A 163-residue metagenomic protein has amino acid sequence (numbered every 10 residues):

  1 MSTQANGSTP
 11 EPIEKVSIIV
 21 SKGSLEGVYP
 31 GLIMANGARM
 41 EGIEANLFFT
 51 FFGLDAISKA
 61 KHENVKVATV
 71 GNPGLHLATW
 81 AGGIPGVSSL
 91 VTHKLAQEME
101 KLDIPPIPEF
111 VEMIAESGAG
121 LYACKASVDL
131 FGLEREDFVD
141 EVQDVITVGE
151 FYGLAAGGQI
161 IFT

Functional and structural regions predicted by a protein language model:
M1-G27, I33-N36: N-terminal glycine-/serine-/threonine-rich phosphate-binding loop
E11-K15, N72, G157-G158: Polar low-complexity intrinsically disordered regions
I18-V28, I57, E98-L102: Short, glycine-rich nucleotide/cofactor-binding loops
Y29-G42, L47: Histidine-anchored nucleotide/phosphate-binding helix
A45-F51, Y122-K125: Short internal beta-strands
G53-K66: N-terminal beta-loop-helix "entrance" segment that forms/cooperates in small-molecule cofactor or anionic ligand
V65-P106: A glycine-rich helix N-cap at a beta->alpha junction
L90-V145, G149, G153-A156: A charged, amphipathic interaction segment
